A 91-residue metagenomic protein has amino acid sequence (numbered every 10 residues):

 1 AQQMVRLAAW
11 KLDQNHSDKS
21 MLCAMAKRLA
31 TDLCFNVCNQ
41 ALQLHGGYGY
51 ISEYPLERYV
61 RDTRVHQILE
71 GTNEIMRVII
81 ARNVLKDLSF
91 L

Functional and structural regions predicted by a protein language model:
A1-L91: Alpha-helical interface subdomain recognition
